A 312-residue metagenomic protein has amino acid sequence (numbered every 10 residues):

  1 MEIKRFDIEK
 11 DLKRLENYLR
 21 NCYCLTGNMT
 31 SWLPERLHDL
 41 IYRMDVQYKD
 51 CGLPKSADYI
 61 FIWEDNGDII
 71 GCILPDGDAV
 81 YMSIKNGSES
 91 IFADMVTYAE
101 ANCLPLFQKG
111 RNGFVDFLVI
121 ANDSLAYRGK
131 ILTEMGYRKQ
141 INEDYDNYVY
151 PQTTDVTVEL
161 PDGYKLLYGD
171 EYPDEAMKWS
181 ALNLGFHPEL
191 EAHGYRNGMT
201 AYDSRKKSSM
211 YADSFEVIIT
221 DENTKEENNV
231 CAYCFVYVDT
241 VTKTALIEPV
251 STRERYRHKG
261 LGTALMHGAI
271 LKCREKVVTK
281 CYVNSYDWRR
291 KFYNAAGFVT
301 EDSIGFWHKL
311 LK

Functional and structural regions predicted by a protein language model:
M1-M44, V158-Y195: Short amphipathic alpha-helix that is part of the acyltransferase structural core
Y23, E35-I84, F92-V96, C103-Q108: N-terminal functional module of multi-domain proteins
T30-Y48, L74-D78, H187-S251: A conserved beta-strand-loop-helix scaffold within acyl/acetyltransferase catalytic domains
I69, D76-A79, I84-D162, G305-K309: Acyl-donor-binding surface of acyltransferase catalytic domains
G71, G136, I141-E143, N229-A232 (+2 more regions): A structural microfeature
E89-P105, T252, H258-E275, A295: Conserved acetyl-CoA-binding loop-helix of GNAT-fold acetyltransferases
F117-V119, I247, K280-S285: Conserved hydrophobic beta-strand within the GNAT/NAT acetyltransferase core sheet that lines the active-site cleft
R138, T279, V299: Short acidic/polar active-site loop segments enriched in Thr and Asp
